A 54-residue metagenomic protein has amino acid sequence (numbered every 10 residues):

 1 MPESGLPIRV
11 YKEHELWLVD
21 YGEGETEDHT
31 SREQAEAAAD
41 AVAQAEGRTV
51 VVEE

Functional and structural regions predicted by a protein language model:
M1-H14, Q44-E53: Short N-terminal "domain-start" leader segments that mark the transition from disordered tails or signal peptides into
P7-I8, D20-G22: Ser/Thr-rich low-complexity repeats and stalk/linker segments
Y21-Q34: A short, exposed loop/beta-hairpin motif centered on an aromatic-Gly-Thr core
